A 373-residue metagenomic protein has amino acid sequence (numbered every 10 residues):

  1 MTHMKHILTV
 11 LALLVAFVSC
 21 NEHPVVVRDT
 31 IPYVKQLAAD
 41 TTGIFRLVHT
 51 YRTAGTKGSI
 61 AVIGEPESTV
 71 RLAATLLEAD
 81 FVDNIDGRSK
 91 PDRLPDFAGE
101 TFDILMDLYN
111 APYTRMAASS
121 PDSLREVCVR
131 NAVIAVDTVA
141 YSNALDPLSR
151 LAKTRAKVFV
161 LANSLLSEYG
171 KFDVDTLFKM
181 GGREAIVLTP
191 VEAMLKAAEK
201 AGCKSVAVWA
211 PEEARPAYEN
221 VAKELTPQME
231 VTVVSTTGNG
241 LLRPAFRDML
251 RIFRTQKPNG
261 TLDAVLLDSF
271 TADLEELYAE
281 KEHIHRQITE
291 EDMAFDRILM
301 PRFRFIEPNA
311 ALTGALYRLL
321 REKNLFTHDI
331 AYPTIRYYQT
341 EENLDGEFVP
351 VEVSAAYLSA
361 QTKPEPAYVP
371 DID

Functional and structural regions predicted by a protein language model:
M1-H3: Short, Lys/Arg-enriched N-terminal segments with co-localized hydrophobic residues within the first ~10-30 amino acids
K5-A12: Sec-dependent signal peptide recognition, specifically the positively charged N-region followed immediately by
F17-S19: C-terminal motif of bacterial Sec signal peptides marking the signal peptidase cleavage site
N21-D373: Non-catalytic structural scaffold of enzyme domains
